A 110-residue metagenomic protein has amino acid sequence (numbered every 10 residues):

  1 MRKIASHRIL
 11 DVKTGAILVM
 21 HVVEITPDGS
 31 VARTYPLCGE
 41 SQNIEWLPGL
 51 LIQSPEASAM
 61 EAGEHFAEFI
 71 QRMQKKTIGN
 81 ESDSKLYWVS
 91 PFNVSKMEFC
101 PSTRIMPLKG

Functional and structural regions predicted by a protein language model:
M1-P55, D83-G110: N-terminal metal-binding scaffold of metallo-dependent hydrolase/deaminase domains
Q42-T77: Active-site- and interface-proximal helix/loop "cap" or "latch" segments in soluble metabolic and energy-transducing
E68-I70, S82-K85: Long, contiguous juxta-domain segments that are non-catalytic but functionally important
